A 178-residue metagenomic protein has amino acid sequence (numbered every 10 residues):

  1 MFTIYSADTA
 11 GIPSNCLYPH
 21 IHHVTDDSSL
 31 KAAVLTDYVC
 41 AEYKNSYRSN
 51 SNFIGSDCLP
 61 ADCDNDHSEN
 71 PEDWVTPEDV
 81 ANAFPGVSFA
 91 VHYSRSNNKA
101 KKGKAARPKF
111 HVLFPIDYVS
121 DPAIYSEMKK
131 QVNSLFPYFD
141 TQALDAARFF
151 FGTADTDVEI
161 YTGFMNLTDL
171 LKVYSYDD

Functional and structural regions predicted by a protein language model:
M1-K31, I116-Y118, N133-D178: Catalytic "initiation/cleavage/transfer" segments centered on a nucleophilic residue and adjacent nucleic-acid-engaging
M1-P108, F114-E127: Signature for HUH/AEP ssDNA processing cores
M128-V132: Amphipathic alpha-helical coiled-coil/leucine-zipper-like oligomerization segments
